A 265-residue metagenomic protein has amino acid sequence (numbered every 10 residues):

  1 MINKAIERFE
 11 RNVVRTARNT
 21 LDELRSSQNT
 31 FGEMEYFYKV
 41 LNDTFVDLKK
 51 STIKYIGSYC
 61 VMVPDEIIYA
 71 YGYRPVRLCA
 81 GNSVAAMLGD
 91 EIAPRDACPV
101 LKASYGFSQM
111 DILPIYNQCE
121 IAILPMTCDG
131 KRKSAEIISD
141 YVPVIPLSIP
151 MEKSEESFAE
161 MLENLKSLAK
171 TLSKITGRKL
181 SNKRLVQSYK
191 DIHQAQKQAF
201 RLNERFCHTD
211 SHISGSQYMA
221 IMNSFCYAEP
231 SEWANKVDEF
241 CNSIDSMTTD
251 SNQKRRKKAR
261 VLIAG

Functional and structural regions predicted by a protein language model:
M1-K54, K170-G265: A charged, amphipathic alpha-helical module
M1-L180: Trp/Phe/Arg-rich N-terminal binding region typifying the photolyase-homology
